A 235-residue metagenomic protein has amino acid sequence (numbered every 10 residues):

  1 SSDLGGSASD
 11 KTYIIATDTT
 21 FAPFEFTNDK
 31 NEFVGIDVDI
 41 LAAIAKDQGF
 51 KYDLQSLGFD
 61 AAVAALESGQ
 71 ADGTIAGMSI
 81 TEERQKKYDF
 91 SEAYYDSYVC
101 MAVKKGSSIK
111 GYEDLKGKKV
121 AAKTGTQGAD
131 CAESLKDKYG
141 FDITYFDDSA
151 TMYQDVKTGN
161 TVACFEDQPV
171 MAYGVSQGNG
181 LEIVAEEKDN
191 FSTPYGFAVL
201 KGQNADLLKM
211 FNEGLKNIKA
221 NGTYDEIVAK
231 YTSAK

Functional and structural regions predicted by a protein language model:
A8-G77: Extracytoplasmic small-molecule ligand-binding "clamshell" domains of the periplasmic binding protein/Venus flytrap
T17-F21, Q55-D60, G69-T81, K105 (+4 more regions): Beta->alpha turn/N-cap motifs
T19, D96-V103, A172-E213, T232-K235: Periplasmic-binding protein-like
V38-D39, D53-A65, S107, I143-T158: Short helix-initiation/N-cap motifs at beta->coil->alpha
K51, Q127-F146, N179-E186, E213-K235: Ligand-binding clefts/hinges and TM-proximal coupling segments of bilobed small-molecule sensing domains
M78-K86, E133-S134, K157-T158, V162-F191: A ligand-binding cleft/hinge motif common to bilobed small-molecule-binding domains
V103-V120: Flexible hinge/capping segments at coil-to-helix
